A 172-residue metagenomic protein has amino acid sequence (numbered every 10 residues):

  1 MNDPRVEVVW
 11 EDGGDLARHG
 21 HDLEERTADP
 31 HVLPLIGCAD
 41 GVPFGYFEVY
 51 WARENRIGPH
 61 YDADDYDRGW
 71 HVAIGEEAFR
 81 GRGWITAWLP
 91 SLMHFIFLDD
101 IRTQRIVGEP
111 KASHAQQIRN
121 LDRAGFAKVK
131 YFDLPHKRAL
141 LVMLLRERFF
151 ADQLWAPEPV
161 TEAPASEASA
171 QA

Functional and structural regions predicted by a protein language model:
M1-E77, P135-A172: GNAT-family acyltransferases
E25, F95-D99: A generic secondary-structure signal
V32, I101-T103: Short, high-confidence coil segments that cap the C-terminus of an alpha-helix and link into the following beta-strand
G81-I96, R119, R123: Conserved acetyl-CoA-binding loop-helix of GNAT-fold acetyltransferases
I106-I118, P135: Conserved beta-strand-loop-alpha-helix junction that forms the acyl-donor binding cleft
A124-Y131: Low-complexity, intrinsically disordered Gly/Pro/Thr-rich segments
